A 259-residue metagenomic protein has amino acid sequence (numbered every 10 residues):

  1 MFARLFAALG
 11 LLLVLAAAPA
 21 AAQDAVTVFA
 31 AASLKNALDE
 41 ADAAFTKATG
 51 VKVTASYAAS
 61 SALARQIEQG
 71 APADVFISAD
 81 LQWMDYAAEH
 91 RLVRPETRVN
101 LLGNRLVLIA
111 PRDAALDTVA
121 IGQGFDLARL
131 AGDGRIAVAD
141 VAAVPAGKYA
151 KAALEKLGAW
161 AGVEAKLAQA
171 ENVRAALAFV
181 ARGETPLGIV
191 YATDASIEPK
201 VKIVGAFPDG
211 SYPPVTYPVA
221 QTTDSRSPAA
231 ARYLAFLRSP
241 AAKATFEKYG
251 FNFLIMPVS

Functional and structural regions predicted by a protein language model:
R4-A17: Bacterial N-terminal signal peptides
A18-A22: Sec/Tat signal peptide C-region and signal peptidase I cleavage site
Q23-A71, S78-L81, D85-S259: Exported/periplasmic ABC-transporter solute-binding proteins
